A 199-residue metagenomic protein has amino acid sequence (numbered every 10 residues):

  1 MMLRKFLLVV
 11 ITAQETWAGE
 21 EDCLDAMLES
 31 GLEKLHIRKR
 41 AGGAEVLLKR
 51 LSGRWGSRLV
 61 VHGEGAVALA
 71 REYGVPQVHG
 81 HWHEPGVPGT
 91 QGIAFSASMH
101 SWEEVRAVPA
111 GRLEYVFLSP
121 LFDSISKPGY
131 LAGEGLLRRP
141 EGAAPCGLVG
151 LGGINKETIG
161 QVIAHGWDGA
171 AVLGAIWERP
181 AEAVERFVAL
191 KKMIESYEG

Functional and structural regions predicted by a protein language model:
M1-Y115, P145-L148, N155-W167, I176-G199: Conserved N-terminal beta1-alpha1 strand-loop-helix module at the mouth
K49, W102, G129-R138: Charged helix-capping and loop-helix junction motifs
S119: Flexible, gly/ser-rich surface segments that form the specificity/activation loops bordering the active-site cleft
F122-K127: A short acidic, helix-capping loop that chelates divalent metal ions and anchors anionic groups
P128-A132, L151-I154: Short amphipathic alpha-helical interaction segments
R138-E141, G153: Catalytic-face loop-and-helix region of soluble metabolic enzyme cores
